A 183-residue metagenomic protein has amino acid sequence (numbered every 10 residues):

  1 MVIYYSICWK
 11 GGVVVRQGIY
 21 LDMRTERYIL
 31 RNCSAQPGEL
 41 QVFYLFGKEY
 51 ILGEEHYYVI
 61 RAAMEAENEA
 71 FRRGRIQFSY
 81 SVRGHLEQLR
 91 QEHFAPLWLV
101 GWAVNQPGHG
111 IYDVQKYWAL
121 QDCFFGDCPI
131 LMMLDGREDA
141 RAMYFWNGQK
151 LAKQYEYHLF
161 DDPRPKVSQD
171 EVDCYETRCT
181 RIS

Functional and structural regions predicted by a protein language model:
V2-W98, G108-I182: Conserved beta-strand-loop surface patch within small alpha/beta domains used for substrate/adaptor or ligand engagement
